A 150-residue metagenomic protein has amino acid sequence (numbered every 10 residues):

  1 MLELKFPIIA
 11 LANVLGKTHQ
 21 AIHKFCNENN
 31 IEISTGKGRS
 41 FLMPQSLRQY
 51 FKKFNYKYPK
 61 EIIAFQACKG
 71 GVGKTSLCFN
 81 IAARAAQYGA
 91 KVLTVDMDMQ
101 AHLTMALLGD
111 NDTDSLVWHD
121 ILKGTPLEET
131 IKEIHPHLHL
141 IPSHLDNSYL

Functional and structural regions predicted by a protein language model:
L4-I9, V14, K24-N27, I31-S40 (+1 more regions): P-loop NTP-binding core
Q20: Key DNA-contact positions within bacterial/archaeal DNA-binding proteins
